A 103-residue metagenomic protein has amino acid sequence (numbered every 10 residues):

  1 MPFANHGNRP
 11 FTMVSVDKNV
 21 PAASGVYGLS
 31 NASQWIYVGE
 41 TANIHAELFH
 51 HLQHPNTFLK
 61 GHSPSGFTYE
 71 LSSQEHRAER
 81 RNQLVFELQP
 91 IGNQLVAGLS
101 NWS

Functional and structural regions predicted by a protein language model:
M1-H50, S63, E70-F86, W102-S103: GIY-YIG nuclease catalytic motif and its immediate N-terminal context
L52-G61: Cytochrome P450 catalytic domain signature, combining two hallmark sequence patches
H54, E87-P90: A structural signal for alpha-helix termini and helix-coil/disorder junctions
I91-W102: Coupling/hinge elements of helicase-like and P-loop NTPase modules
